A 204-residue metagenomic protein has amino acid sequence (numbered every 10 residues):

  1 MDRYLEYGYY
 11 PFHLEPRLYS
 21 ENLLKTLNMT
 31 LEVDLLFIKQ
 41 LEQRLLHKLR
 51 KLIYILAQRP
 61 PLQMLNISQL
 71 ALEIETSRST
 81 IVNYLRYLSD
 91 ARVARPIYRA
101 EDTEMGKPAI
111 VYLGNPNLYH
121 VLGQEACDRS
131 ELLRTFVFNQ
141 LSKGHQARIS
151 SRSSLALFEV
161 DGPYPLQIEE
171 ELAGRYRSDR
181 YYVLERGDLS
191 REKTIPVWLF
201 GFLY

Functional and structural regions predicted by a protein language model:
M1-Y9: Amphipathic alpha-helical segments of the small helical/lid subdomains adjacent to P-loop NTPase cores
D2, D102-T103, G174: Short secondary-structure boundary/capping segments
Y9-S151: Accessory nucleic acid-recognition modules appended to NTPase machines
K25, A156-G162, R191-T194: Short, solvent-exposed polar/charged micro-motifs at secondary-structure junctions
E75, S142-Q146, V160-P163, R175-V183: Short glycine/proline-enriched coil/turn segments at helix->beta-strand junctions
G114, L166, L184: Active-site flanking residues adjacent to catalytic metal/cofactor-binding acidic residues
V137, L141, L155-L172: Conserved catalytic cores of phosphodiester-cleaving nucleases, focusing on short active-site segments
S150-R152, E169-Y204: Catalytic cores of nucleic-acid endonucleases
